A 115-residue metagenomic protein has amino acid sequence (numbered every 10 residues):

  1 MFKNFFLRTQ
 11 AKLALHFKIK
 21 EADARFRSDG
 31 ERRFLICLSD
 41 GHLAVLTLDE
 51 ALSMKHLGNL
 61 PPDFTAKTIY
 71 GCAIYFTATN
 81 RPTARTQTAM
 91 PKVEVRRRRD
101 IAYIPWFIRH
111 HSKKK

Functional and structural regions predicted by a protein language model:
M1-K115: Acidic/polar low-complexity segments and flexible, solvent-exposed patches
